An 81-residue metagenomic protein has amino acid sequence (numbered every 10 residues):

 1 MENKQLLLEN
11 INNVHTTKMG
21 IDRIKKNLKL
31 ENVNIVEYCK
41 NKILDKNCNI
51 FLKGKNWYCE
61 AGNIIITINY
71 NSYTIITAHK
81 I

Functional and structural regions predicted by a protein language model:
M1-I81: Ribonuclease/tRNase effector modules and their secretory precursors
